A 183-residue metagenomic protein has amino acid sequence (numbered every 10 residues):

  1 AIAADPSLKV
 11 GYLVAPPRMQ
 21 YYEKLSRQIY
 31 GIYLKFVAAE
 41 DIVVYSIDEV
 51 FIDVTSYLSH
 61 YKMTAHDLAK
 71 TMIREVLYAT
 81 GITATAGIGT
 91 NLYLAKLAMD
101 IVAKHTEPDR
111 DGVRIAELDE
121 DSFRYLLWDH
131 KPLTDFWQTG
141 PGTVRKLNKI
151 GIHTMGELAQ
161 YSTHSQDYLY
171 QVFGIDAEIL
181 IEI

Functional and structural regions predicted by a protein language model:
A1-E182: Gly/Gly-Pro- and Ser/Thr-rich, intrinsically disordered tail segments characteristic of DNA damage-repair and tolerance
